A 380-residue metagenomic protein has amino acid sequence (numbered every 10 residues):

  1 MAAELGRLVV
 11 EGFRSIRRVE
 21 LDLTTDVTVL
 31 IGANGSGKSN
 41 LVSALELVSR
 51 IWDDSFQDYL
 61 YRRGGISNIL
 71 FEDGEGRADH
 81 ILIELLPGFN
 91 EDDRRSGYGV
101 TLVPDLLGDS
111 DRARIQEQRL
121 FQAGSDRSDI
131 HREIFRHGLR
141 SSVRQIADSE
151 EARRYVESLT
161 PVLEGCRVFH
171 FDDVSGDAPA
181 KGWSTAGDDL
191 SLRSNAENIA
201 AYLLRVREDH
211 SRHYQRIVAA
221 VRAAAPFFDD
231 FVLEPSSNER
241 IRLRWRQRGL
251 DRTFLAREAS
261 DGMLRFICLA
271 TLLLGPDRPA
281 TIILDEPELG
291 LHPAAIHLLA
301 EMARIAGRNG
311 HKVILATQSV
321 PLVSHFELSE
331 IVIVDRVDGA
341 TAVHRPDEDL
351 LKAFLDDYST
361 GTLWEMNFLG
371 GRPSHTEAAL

Functional and structural regions predicted by a protein language model:
M1-A2, A300-L380: C-terminal lobe/lid and adjacent interdomain/linker elements of RecA-like ASCE P-loop ATPase modules
M1-R17: N-terminal pre-Walker A segment at the start of P-loop NTPase domains
A2, V19-T25, L274-D277: Phosphate-binding P-loop
T25-R63, N195, F266-L272, S319: Phosphate-binding glycine-rich loops of NTP-binding sites
V42-L107: Conserved P-loop NTP-binding catalytic core
E75-G76, E91, L274-D277, I305-N309 (+1 more regions): Conserved catalytic network of the ASCE P-loop NTPase/AAA+ motor domain
N90-A224, D229-V232: Electropositive, glycine-dotted interaction segments that contact anionic polymers or phosphate-rich ligands
Q215, A219-L274, T281-H297: Conserved ABC ATPase signature
